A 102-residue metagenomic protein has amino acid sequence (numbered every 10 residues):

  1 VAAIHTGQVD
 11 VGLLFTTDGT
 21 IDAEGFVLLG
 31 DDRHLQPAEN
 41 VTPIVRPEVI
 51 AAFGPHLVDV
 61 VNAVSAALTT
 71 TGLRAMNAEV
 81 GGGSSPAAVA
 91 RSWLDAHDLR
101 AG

Functional and structural regions predicted by a protein language model:
V1-A2: Short helix-initiation/N-cap motifs at beta->coil->alpha
T6-Q8, A51-A52, D59-V61: A residue-level marker of the well-folded mature domains of exported/periplasmic proteins
T6-V11, T20-H34, A38: Ligand-binding "clamshell"
F15-T17, P47: Short secondary-structure boundary segments
G30, V45-P47, S65: Pocket-edge structural micro-motifs
Q36-V41, L68: Short acidic alpha-helix initiation/capping motifs at coil-to-helix transition points, especially at protein N-termini
E39-G54: A bilobed periplasmic-binding-protein/Venus flytrap-type ligand-binding module shared by bacterial periplasmic
P55-A101: Ligand-binding clefts/hinges and TM-proximal coupling segments of bilobed small-molecule sensing domains
